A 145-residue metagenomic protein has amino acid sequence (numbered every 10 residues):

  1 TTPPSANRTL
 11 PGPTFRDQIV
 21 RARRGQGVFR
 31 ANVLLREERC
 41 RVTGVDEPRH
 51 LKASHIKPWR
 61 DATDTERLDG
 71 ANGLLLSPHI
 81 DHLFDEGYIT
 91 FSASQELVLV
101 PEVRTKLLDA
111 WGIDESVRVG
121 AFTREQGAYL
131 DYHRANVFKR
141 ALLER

Functional and structural regions predicted by a protein language model:
T1-A31, R41-A53: A short mid-domain helix/strand-loop element embedded in enzyme catalytic domains that forms or borders the active-site
Q18, R24, V28, R36 (+2 more regions): A detector for short metal-coordination/catalytic motifs
